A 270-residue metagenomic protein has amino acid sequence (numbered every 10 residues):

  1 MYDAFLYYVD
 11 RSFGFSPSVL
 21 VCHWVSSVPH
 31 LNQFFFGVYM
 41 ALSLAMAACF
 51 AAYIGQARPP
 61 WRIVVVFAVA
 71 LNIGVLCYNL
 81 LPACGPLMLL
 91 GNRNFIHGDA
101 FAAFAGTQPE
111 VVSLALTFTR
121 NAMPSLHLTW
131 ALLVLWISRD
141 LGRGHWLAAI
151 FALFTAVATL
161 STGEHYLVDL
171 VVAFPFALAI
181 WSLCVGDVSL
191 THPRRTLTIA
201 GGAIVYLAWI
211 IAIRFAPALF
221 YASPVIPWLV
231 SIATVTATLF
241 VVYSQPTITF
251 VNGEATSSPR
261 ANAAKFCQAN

Functional and structural regions predicted by a protein language model:
M1-M46, F250-Q268: N-terminal transmembrane-helix/juxtamembrane module of multi-pass inner/ER membrane proteins
L31-A45, T117-R139, L167, V171: Membrane-interface loop-to-helix entry segments
A47-A83, L87-R93, A148, A152: Interfacial segments of alpha-helical transmembrane regions
C49-Y53, L128-H145, P175-G186: Membrane-interfacial alpha-helical segments at the cytosolic side of multi-pass membrane proteins
A57, L141-W146, L183-L197, V242-G253: Membrane-interface junctions at the ends of membrane-embedded or membrane-associated helices
L76-G142: Membrane-interfacial catalytic/cofactor-binding modules of polytopic membrane enzymes
G85-L89, A122, L153-I180, P217-Y221: Interfacial helix-loop-helix junctions of multi-pass membrane proteins
I199-N262: Transmembrane helical bundles and short interhelical boundary loops of multi-pass, membrane-embedded
